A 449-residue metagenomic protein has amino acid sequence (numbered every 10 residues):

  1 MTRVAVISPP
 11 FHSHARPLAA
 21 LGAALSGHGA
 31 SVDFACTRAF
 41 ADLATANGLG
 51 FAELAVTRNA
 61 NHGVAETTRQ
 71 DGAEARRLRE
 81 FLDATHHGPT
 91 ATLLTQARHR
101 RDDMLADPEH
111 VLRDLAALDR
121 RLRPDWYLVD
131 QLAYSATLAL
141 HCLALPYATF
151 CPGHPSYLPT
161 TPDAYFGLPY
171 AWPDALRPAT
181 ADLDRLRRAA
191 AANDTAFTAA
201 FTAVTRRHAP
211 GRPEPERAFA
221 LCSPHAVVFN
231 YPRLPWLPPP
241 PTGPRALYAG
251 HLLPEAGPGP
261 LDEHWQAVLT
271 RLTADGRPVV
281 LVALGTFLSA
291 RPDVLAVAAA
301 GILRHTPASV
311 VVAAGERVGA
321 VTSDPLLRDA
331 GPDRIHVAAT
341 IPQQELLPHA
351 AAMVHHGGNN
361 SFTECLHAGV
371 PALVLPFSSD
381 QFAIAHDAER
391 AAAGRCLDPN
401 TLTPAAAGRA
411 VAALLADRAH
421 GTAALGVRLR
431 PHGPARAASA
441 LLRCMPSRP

Functional and structural regions predicted by a protein language model:
M1-P9, L18-D33, A39, L43-N47 (+6 more regions): Nucleotide-activated sugar donor-binding and catalytic core shared by glycosyltransferases and related lipid-linked
A35-A91: Conserved nucleotide-sugar phosphate-binding/catalytic loop shared by glycosyltransferases and other
A41-D42, R58-H62, H154-T160, Q381-A383: Short gly/pro/ser/thr-enriched loop/turn and capping motifs at secondary-structure boundaries
Q70-W126, Q131-Y134, P178-A218: Conserved nucleotide-sugar donor-binding subdomain of glycosyltransferases
R100-T180, F229, R233-W236: Conserved nucleotide-sugar donor-interacting segment of glycosyltransferase catalytic cores, predominantly GT-B
R121-R123, S223, P348-H349: Alpha-helix C-terminal capping/helix-to-coil transition sites in glycosyltransferase folds
A199-A249: Long, low-complexity segments enriched in small/aliphatic residues
Y231-A352: Donor-nucleotide binding loops and adjacent catalytic segments primarily of GT-B fold Leloir glycosyltransferases
